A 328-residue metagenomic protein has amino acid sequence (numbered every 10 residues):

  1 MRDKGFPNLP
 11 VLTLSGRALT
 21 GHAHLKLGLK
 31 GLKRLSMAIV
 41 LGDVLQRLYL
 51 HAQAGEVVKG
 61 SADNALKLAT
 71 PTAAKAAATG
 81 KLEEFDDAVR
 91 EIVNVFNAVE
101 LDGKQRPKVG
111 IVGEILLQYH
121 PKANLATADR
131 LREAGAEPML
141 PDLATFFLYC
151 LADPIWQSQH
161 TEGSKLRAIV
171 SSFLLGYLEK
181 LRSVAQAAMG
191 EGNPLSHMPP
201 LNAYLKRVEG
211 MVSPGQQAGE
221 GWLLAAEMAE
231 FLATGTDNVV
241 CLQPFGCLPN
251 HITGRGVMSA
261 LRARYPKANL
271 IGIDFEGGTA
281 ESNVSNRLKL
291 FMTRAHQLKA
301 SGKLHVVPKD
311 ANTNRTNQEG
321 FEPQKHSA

Functional and structural regions predicted by a protein language model:
M1-A328: An N-terminal assembly and electron-transfer interface module characteristic of large anaerobic redox and radical
